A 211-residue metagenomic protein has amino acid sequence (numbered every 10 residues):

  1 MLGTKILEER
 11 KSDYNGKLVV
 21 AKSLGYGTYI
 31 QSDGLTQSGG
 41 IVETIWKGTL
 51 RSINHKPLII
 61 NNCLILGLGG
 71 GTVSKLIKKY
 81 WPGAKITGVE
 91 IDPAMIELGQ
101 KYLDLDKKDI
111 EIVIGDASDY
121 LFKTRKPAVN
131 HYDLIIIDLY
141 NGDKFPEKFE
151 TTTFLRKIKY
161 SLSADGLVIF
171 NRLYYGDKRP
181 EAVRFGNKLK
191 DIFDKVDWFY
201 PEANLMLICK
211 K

Functional and structural regions predicted by a protein language model:
M1-Y29: N-terminal auxiliary segments of SAM/dcSAM-dependent transferases
T4, S12-Y14, Y175-K211: Class I S-adenosyl-L-methionine
V20-T44, G48: S-adenosyl-L-methionine
T28, L58-N62: Nucleotide donor/acceptor-binding cores
G34-T36, D116, F193: Short, well-ordered turn and helix-capping elements at secondary-structure junctions
T44-K47, R51-I53, N61-S161, L167 (+3 more regions): The AdoMet/dcAdoMet-binding core of the Class I SAM-like
